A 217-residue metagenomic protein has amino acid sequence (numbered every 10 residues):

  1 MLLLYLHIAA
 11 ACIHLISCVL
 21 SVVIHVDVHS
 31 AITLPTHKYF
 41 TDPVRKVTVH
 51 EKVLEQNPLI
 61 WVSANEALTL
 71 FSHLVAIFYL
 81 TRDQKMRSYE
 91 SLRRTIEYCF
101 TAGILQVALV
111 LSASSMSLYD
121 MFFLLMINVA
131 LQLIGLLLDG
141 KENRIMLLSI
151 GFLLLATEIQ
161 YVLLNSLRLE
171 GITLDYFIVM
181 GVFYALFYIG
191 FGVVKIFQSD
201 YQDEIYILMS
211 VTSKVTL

Functional and structural regions predicted by a protein language model:
M1-R93, F100-L217: Polytopic alpha-helical membrane-helix bundles and their juxtamembrane interface segments in multi-pass membrane
